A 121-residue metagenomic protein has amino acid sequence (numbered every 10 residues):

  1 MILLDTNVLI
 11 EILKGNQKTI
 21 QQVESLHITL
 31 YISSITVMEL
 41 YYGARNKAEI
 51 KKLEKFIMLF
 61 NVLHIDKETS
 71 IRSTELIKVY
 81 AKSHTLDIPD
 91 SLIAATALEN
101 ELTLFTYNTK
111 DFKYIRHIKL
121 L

Functional and structural regions predicted by a protein language model:
M1-I32, Y41-M58: Short, well-structured N-terminal submotif of metal-dependent ribonuclease cores
T6-L9, V37, P89, A94: Alpha-helical structural signal
L9, V37-L40, S70, F112: A generic structural signal for short hydrophobic patches within well-formed alpha-helices
K47-K51, Y80, L120: Short, hinge-like loop/turn segments at secondary-structure boundaries
V62-K110: Active-site neighborhoods of divalent-metal-dependent phosphate/nucleic-acid chemistry enzymes
